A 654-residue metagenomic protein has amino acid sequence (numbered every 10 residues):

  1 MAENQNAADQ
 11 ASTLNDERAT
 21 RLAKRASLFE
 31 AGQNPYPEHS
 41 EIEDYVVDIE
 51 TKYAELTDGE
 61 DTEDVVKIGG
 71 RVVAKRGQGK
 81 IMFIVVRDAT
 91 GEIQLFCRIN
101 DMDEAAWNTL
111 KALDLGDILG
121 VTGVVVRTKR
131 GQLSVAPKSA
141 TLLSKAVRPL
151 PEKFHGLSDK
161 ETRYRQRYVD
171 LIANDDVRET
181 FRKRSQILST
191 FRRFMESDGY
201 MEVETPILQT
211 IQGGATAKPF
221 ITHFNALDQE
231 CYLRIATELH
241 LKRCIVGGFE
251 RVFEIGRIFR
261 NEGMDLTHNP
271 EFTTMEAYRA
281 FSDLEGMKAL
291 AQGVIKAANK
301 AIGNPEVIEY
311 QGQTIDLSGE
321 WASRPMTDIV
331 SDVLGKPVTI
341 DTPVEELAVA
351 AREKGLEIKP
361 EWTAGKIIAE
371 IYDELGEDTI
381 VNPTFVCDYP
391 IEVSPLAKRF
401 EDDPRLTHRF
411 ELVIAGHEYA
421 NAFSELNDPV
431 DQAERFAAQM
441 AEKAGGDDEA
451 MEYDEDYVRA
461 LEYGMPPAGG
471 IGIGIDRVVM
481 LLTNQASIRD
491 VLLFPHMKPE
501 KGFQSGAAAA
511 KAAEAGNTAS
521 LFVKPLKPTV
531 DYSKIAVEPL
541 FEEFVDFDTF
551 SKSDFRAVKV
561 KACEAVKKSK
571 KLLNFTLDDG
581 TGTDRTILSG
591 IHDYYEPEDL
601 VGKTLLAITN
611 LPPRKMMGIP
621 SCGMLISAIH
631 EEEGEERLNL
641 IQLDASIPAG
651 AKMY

Functional and structural regions predicted by a protein language model:
M1-E543, T549-K559, T581-T583, D593 (+2 more regions): Class II aminoacyl-tRNA synthetase catalytic cores and aaRS-like
V86, L572-L577: Short Gly/aromatic-enriched secondary-structure transition segments
E564-A565: An active-site-proximal beta-strand-loop segment
T586-I587: Conserved RecA-like helicase motor-core motifs
